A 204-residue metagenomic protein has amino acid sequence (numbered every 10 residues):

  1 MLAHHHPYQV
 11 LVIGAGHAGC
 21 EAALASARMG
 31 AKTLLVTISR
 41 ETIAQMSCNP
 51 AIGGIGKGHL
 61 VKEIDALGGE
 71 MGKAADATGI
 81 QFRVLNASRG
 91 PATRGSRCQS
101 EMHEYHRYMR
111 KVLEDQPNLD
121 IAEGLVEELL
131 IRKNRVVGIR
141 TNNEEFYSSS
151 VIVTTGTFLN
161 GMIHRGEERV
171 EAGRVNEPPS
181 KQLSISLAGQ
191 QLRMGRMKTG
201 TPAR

Functional and structural regions predicted by a protein language model:
M1: Nucleotide/phosphate-binding catalytic cleft detector across ATP-hydrolyzing and phosphate-transferring enzymes
H4-A18: Beta1/beta-strand and adjacent pyrophosphate-binding region of the FAD-binding site in flavoprotein oxidoreductases
H6-Y8, T141-S150: Core beta-strand elements of the Rossmann-like FAD/NAD(P) dinucleotide-binding domain in flavoenzyme oxidoreductases
P7, L24-R132, S150, T154-R174 (+3 more regions): Conserved N-terminal/central alpha/beta ligand/cofactor-binding core
V12, A22-A23, V136: Conserved phosphate-binding elements of NTP-dependent enzyme cores
I13-G14, G124, N142: Short His-Asn-centered micro-motif
G19-A23, G30, E145: Hydrophobic alpha-helical segments
R132-R135, R140-E144: A conserved hydrophobic secondary-structure block that centers on an alpha-helix together with its immediately flanking
